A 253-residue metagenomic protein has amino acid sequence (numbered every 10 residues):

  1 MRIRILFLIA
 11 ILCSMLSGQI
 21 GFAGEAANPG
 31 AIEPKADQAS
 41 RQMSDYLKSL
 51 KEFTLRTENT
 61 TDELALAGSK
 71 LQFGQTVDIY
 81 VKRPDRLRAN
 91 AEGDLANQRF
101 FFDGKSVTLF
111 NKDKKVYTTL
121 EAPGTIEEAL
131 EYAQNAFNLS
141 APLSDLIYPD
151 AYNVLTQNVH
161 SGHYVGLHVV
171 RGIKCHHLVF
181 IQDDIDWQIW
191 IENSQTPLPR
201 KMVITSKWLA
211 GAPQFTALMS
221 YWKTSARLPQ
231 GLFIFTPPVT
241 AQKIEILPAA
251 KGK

Functional and structural regions predicted by a protein language model:
M1-R4: Positively charged n-region of N-terminal signal peptides that target proteins for export
F7-G18: Bacterial N-terminal signal peptides
G18, A23-A26: Boundary at the C-terminal end of the N-terminal hydrophobic targeting segment
G24, E58, Q157-A250: Gly/Pro-enriched, hydrophobic low-complexity segments that function as extracytoplasmic propeptides/linkers
A26-A39, N111-K174, T236-V239, I246-K253: Flexible, processing/modification-adjacent segments and terminal tails in exported/periplasmic/extracellular proteins
N28-V116: N-terminal mature ectodomain segment of secretory-pathway/periplasmic proteins
L66, Q98-F102, N111, T119-E121 (+4 more regions): A short, polar/proline- and glycine-enriched secondary-structure boundary/capping micro-motif
G74-D78, R99, Y117-T119, S161 (+2 more regions): Well-ordered beta-strand positions in beta-sheet-rich domains
